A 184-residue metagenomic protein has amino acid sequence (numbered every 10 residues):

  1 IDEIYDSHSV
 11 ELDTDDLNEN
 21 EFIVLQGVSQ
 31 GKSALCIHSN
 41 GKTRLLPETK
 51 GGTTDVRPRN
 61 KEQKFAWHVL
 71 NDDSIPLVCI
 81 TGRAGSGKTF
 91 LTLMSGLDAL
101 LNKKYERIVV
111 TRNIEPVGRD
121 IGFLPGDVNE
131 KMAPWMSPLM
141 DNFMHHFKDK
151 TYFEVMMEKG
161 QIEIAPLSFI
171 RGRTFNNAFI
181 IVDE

Functional and structural regions predicted by a protein language model:
I1-V69, D73, L100: Feature 3881 marks metal-assisted phosphotransfer/nuclease machinery and their flanking interaction elements
L70, I108, D183: Residue-level signature of catalytic and energy-coupling elements of molecular machines, predominantly ATP/GTP-dependent
D72, L101-K103, R171-T174: Conserved catalytic network of the ASCE P-loop NTPase/AAA+ motor domain
L77: Walker A (P-loop) ATP-phosphate-binding motif of ABC ATPase nucleotide-binding domains
I80-G82: Hydrophobic anchor at the beta1->P-loop junction of P-loop NTPases
G85: Walker A (P-loop) phosphate-binding loop of P-loop NTPases
F90-K159: Conserved P-loop
G160-E184: Conserved RecA-like ASCE ATPase "motif II neighborhood" in helicase/translocase motors
